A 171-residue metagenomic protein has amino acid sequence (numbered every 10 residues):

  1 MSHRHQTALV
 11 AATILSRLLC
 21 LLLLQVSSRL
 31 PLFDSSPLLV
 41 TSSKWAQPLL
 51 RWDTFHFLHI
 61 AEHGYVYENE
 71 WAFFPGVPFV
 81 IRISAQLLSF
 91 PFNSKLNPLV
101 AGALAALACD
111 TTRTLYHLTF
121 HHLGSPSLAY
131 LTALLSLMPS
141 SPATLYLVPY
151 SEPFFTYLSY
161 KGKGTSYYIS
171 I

Functional and structural regions predicted by a protein language model:
M1-L39: Start-transfer (signal-anchor) and selected internal transmembrane alpha helices of multi-pass inner/ER membrane
V10-I14, L18, F79, G102-A106 (+2 more regions): Residue-level signature of the transmembrane alpha-helical core of multi-pass small-molecule transporters
V26, T144-F154: Short acidic/glycine- and proline-prone juxtamembrane loop motifs at membrane-interface regions of multi-pass membrane
P31-H59: Extracellular/lumenal N-termini and interhelical loops of multi-pass eukaryotic membrane proteins
P48-F92: Short hydrophobic/aromatic helix or loop-helix immediately within or flanking a transmembrane segment in polytopic
N93-L99, T112-M138: Transmembrane-helix signature of polytopic, membrane-embedded enzymes that assemble or transfer cell-envelope glycans
F154-I171: Specific aromatic-rich, kink-prone transmembrane helix
